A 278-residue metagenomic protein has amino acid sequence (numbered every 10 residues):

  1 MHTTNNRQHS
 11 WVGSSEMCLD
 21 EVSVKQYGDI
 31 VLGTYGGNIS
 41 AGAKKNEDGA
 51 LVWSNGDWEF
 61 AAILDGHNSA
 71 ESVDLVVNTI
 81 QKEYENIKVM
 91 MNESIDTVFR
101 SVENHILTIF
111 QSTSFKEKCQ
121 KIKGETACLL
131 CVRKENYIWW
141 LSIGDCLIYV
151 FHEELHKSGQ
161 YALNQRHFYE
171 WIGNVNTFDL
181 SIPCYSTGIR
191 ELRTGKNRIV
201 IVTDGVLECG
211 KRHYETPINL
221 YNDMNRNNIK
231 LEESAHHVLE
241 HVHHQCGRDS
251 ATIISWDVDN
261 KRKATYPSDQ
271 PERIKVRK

Functional and structural regions predicted by a protein language model:
M1-K278: PP2C/PPM-type serine/threonine phosphatase catalytic domain
